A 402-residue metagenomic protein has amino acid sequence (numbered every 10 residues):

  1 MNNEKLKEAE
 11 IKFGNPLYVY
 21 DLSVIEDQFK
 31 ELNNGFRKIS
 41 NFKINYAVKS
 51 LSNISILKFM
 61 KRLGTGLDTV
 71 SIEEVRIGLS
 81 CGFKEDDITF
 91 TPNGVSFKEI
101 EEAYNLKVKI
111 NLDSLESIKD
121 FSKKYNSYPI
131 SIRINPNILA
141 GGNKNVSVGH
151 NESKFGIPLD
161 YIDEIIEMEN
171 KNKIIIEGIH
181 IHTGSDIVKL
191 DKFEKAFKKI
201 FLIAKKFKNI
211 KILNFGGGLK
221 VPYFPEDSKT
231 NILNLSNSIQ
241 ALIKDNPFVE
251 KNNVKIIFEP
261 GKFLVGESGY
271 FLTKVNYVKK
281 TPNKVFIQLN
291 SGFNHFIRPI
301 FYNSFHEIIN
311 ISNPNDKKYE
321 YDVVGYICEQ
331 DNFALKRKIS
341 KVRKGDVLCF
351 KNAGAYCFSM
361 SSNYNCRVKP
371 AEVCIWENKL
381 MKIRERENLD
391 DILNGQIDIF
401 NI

Functional and structural regions predicted by a protein language model:
M1-K109, L115-Y128, E152, E167-I175 (+3 more regions): A charged N-terminal "starter" segment
K5, D21-V24, Q28, L32 (+17 more regions): General structural feature for long, well-ordered alpha-helical segments within catalytic domains of soluble enzymes
V24, V48-S52, E73-E74, G94-S96 (+7 more regions): Active-site-proximal loop/turn and secondary-structure-junction residues that shape catalytic pockets, frequently
I25, K49, S71, A103 (+6 more regions): Conserved, mostly hydrophobic/aromatic
G66, T89, N111, S131-R133 (+8 more regions): Structured core elements
S127-L139: Glycine-rich, aromatic-flanked loop segments that form ligand/cofactor-binding clefts across common enzyme folds
P136-Y277, I339: Active-site loop/helix belt of alpha/beta enzymes
N253-I402: Charged (often Lys/Glu-rich) extended helix/loop segments that serve as interaction or gating elements
